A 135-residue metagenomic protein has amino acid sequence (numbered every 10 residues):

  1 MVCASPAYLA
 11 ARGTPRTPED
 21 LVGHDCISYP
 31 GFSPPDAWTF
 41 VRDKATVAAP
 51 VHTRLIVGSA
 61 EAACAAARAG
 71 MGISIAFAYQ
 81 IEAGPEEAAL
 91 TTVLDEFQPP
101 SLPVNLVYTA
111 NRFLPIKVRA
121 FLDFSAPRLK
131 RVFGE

Functional and structural regions predicted by a protein language model:
M1-A4, D20-V22, F32, E96-L102: Short Pro/Gly-enriched coil loops immediately N-terminal to beta-strands
C3-A4, G58, A76, S125: A conserved hydrophobic position in a structured secondary element of the catalytic/binding core that shapes
C3-Y29, D43: Flexible hinge/capping segments at coil-to-helix
E19, C64-A65, R119: Alpha-helical segments flanking ligand/cofactor-binding loops in enzyme cores
I27, G31-A37: A short, compositionally biased
A37-P50: Ligand-binding cleft/hinge of the Venus flytrap
A48-T92, P99, N111: Hydrophobic hinge/microswitch elements
A78-E87, T91, E96-E135: C-terminal effector-binding regulatory domain of bacterial HTH transcription factors
